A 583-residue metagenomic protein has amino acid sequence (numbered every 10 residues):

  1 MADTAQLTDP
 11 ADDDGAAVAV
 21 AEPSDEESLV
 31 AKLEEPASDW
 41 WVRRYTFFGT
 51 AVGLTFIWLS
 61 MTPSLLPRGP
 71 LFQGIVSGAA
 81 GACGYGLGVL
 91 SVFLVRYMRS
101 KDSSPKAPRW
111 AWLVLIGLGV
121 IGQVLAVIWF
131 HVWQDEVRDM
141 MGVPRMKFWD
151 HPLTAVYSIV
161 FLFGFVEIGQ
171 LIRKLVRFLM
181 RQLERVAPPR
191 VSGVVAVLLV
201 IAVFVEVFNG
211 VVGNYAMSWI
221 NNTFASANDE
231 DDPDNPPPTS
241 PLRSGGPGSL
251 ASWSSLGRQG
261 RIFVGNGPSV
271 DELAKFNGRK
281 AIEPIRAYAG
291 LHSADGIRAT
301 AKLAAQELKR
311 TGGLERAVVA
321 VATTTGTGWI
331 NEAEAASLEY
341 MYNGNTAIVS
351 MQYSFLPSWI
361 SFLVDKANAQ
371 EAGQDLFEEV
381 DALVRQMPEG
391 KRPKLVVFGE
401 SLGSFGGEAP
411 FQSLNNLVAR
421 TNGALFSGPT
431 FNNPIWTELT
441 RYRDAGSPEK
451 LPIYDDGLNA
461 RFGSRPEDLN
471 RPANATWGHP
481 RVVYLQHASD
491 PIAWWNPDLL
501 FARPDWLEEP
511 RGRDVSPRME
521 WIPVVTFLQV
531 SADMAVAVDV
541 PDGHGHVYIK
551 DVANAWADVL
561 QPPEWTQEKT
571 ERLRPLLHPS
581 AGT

Functional and structural regions predicted by a protein language model:
A2-W40: Short, Lys/Arg-rich, polar N-terminal cytosolic tail immediately upstream of the first transmembrane signal-anchor
L33-P393, S413-T583: C-terminal His-loop and adjacent cap/lid subdomain of alpha/beta-hydrolase
V397-S404: Gly/Ala-rich beta-loop-alpha elbow adjacent to hydrolase catalytic centers
S404-N415: Short glycine-enriched nucleophile-adjacent loop and the immediately C-terminal alpha-helix near the catalytic center
